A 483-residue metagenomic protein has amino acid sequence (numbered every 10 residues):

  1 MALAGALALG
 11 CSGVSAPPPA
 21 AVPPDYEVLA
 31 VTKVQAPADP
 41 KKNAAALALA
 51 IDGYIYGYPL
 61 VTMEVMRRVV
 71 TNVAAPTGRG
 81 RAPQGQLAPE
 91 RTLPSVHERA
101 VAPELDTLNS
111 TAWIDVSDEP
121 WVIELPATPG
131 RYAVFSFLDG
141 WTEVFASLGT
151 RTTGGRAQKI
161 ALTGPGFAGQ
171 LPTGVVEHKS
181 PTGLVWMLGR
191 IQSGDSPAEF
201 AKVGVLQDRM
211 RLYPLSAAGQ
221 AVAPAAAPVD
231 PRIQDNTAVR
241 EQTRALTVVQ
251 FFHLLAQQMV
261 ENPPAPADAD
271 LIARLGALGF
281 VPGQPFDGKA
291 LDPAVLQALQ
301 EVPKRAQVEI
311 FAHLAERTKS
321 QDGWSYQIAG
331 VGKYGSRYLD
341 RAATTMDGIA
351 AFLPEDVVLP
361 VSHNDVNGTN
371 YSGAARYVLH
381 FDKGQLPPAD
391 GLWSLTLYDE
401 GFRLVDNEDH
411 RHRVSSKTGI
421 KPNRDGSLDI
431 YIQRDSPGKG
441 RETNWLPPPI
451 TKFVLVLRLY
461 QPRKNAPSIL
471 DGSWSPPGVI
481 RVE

Functional and structural regions predicted by a protein language model:
A8-G10: C-terminal motif of bacterial Sec signal peptides marking the signal peptidase cleavage site
S12-S15: Bacterial signal peptide processing site
P17-E483: A compositional/structural signature for long, glycine/proline-rich flexible linkers and loops on extracytoplasmic
